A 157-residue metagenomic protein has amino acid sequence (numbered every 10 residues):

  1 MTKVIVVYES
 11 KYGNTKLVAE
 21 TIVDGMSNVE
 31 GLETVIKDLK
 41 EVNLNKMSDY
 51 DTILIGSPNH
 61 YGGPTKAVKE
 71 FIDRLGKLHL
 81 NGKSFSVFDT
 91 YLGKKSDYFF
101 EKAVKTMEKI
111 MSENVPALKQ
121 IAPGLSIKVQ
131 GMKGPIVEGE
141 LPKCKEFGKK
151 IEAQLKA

Functional and structural regions predicted by a protein language model:
T2, L17, D24-V29, V35 (+1 more regions): FMN-binding flavodoxin-like domain, especially the glycine-rich phosphate-binding loop
V4-Y8: Short, hydrophobic/glycine-enriched beta-strand segments
E9, L39, T90-L92: Cofactor-binding loop segments of dinucleotide-utilizing enzymes, especially the Rossmann-like FAD- and NAD(P)+-binding
S10-K11, N59: Acidic beta-to-alpha connecting loop that harbors the catalytic carboxylate
Y12-K16: Glycine-rich NAD(P) Rossmann-fold beta1-alpha1 loop
L32-N43: A short beta-strand-loop structural module common to alpha/beta enzyme folds
